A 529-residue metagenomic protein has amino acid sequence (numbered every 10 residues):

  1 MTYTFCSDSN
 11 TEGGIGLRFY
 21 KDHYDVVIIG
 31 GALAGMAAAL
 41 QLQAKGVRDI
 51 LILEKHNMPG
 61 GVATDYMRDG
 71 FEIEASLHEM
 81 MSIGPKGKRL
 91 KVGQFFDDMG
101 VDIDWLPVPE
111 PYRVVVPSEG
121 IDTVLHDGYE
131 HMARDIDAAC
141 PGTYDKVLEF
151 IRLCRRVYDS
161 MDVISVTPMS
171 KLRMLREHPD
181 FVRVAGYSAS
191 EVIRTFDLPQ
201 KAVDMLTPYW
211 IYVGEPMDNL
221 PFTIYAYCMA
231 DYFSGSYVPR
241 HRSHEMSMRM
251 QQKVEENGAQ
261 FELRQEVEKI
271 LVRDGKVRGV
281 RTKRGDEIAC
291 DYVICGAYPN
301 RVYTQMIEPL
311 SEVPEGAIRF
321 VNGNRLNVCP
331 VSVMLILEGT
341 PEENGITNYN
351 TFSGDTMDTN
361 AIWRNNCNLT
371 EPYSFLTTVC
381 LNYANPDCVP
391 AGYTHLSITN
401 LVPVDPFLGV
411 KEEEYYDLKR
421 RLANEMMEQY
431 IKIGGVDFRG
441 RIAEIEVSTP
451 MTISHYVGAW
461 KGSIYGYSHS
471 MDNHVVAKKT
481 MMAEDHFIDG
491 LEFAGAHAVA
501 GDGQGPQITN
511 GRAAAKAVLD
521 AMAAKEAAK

Functional and structural regions predicted by a protein language model:
T2-V26, A44-K45, E526: Extreme N-terminal leader/targeting segments of oxidoreductases
R18-R156: N-terminal glycine-rich phosphate/pyrophosphate-binding loop and immediately adjacent elements
G84, H178-Y187, D231-Q252, E414-L422: Short beta-strand to alpha-helix junction loop
S118-L220: Rossmann-like flavin
V203-V213, Y373-V379, V436-A500: A glycine-rich dinucleotide-binding beta-alpha-beta segment and adjacent secondary-structure elements that constitute
A226-V277: Helical element adjacent to the flavin cofactor pocket in flavoenzyme catalytic cores
V238, E268-P390, D485: Mid-domain catalytic core of redox enzymes that form a hydrophobic substrate pocket/lid adjacent to a catalytic redox
E338-P450: C-terminal segments that line or cap access tunnels to active or ligand-binding sites in enzymes and enzyme-associated
